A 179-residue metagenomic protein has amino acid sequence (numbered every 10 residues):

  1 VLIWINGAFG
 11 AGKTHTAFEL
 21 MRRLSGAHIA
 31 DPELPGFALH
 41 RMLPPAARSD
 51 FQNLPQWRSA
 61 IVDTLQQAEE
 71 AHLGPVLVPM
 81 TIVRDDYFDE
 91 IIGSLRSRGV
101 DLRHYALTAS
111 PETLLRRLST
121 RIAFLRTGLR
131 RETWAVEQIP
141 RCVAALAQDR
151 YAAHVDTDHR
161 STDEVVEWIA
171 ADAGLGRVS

Functional and structural regions predicted by a protein language model:
L2: Walker A (P-loop) ATP-phosphate-binding motif of ABC ATPase nucleotide-binding domains
I5: Hydrophobic anchor at the beta1->P-loop junction of P-loop NTPases
F9: The conserved Walker
G12: Conserved glycine(s) of the Walker
H15-D63: Conserved substrate/cofactor phosphate-moiety recognition/catalytic segment in nucleotide-dependent phosphotransferases
N53-A106: Glycine-rich phosphate-binding loop used to anchor ATP phosphates in small-molecule kinases, encompassing both
R96-T120, V155: Conserved phosphate-donor/acceptor-positioning beta-strand/loop module used by diverse small-molecule
R116, T120-W168: Small-molecule kinase domains that catalyze NTP-dependent phosphoryl transfer to phosphate-bearing small molecules
